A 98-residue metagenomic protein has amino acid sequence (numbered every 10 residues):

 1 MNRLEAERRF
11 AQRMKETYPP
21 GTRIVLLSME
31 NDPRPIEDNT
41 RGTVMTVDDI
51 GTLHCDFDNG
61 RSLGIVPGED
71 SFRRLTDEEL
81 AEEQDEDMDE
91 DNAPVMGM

Functional and structural regions predicted by a protein language model:
N2-D89: Basic/aromatic-rich interaction segments and small domains that mediate binding to polyanionic partners
E86-M98: Non-Sec secretion/translocation targeting segments of pathogen effectors
